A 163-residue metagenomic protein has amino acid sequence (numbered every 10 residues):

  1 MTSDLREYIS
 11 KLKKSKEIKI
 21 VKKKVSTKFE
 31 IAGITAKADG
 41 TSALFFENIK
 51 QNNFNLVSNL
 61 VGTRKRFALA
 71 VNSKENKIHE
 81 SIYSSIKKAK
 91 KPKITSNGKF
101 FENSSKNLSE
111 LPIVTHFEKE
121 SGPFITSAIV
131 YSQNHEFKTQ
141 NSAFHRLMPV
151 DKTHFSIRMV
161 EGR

Functional and structural regions predicted by a protein language model:
M1-R163: Extended, highly charged
